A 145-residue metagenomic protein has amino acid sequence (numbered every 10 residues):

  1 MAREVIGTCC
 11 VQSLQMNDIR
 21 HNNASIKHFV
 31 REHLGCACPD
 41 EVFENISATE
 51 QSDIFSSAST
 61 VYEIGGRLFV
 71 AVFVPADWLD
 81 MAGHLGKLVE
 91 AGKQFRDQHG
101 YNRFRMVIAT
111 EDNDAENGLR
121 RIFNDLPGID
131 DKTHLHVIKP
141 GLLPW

Functional and structural regions predicted by a protein language model:
I6-L68: N-terminal, charge-rich interaction modules
R31-D40, A58, F123-W145: Charged, structured surface patches that assemble and position nucleic-acid processing machinery
E44-F55, W78-G86, D131: Phosphate-binding glycine-rich loops and adjacent basic patches that engage nucleotide phosphates, nucleic-acid
I64, H99, G128-D130: A generic structural signal for short, non-catalytic loop/turn and secondary-structure boundary residues
G65-D77: Active-site ExK catalytic segment of metal-dependent nucleases
V70-A71, M106, L135-V137: Generic structural hydrophobic/aromatic packing signal, biased to beta-strands
V74-L126: Amphipathic protein-protein interaction modules
